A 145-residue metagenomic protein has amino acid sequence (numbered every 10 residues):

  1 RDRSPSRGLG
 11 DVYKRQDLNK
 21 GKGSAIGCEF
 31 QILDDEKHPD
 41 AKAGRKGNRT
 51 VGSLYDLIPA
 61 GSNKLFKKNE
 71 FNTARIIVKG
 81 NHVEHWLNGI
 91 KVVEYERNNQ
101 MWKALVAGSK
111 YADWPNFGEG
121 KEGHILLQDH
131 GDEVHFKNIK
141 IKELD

Functional and structural regions predicted by a protein language model:
R1-D2: Short, exposed "boundary/linker" segments that immediately precede the start of a downstream structural module
R7-D145: Carbohydrate-interacting regions of secretory-pathway proteins
